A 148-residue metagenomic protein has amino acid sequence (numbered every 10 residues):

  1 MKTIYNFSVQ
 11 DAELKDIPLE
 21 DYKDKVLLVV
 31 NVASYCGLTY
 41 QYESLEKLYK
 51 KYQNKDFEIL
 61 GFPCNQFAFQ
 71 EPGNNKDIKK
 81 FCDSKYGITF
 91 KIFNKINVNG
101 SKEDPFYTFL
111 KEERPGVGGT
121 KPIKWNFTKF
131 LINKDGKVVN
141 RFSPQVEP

Functional and structural regions predicted by a protein language model:
M1-P148: Chalcogenol-based redox active-site neighborhoods
